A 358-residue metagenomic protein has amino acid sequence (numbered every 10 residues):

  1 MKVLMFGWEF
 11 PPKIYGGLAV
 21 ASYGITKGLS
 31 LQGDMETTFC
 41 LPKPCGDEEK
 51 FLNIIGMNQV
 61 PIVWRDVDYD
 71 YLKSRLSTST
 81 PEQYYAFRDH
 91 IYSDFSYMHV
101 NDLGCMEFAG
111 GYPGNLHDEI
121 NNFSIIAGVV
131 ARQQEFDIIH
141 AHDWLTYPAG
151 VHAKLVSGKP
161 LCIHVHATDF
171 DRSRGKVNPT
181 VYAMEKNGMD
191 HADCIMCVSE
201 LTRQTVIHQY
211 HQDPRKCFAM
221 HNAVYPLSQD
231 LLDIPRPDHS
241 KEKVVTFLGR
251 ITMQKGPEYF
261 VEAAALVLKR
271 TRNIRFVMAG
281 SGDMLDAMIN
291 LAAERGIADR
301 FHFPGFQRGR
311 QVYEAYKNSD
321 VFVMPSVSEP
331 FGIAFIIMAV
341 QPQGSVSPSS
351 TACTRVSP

Functional and structural regions predicted by a protein language model:
D34-A131: A conserved catalytic-core segment of Leloir-type glycosyltransferases
L116-I126, K159-C162, F170-N187, P226: Nucleotide-sugar donor phosphate/pyrophosphate-binding loop at the beta->alpha transition of glycosyltransferases
L201, A223: Carbohydrate-associated surface elements
D238-A264: Conserved donor-binding/catalytic core segment of Leloir-type glycosyltransferases
A287-Q307: Nucleotide-activated donor-binding/catalytic signature segment of Leloir-type glycosyltransferases, i.e., the conserved
F306-Q307, E314-S319: Short alpha-helical donor nucleotide-sugar binding micro-motif in glycosyltransferases
V327: Aromatic "clamp/platform" in nucleotide-sugar-dependent glycosyltransferases that forms part of the donor/acceptor
